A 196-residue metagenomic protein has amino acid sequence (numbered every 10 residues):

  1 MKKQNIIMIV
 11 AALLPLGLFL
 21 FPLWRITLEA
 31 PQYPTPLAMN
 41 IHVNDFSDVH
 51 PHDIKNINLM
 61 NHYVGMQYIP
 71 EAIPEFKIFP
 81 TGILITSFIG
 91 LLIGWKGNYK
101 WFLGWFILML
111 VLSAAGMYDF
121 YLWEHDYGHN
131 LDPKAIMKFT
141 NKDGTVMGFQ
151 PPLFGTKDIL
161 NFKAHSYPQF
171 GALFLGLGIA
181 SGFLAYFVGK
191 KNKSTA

Functional and structural regions predicted by a protein language model:
M1-I7, I73-F76, N98-F102, A164-G171: Membrane-interface helix-boundary signature
K3-E29: N-terminal signal-anchor transmembrane alpha helix
V10-L14, L18, I73-G94, L103-A114 (+1 more regions): Hydrophobic alpha-helical transmembrane segments
F19-P22, G94, M117, Y186: Hydrophobic membrane-targeting alpha-helices
L20-P74, Y121-S166: Long, glycine/tryptophan/cysteine-rich extracytoplasmic
G94-P133, G155-K157: Mature, soluble, non-transmembrane domains
T156-V188: C-terminal structured interaction module
V188-A196: Short, charged juxtamembrane terminal tails flanking transmembrane helices
